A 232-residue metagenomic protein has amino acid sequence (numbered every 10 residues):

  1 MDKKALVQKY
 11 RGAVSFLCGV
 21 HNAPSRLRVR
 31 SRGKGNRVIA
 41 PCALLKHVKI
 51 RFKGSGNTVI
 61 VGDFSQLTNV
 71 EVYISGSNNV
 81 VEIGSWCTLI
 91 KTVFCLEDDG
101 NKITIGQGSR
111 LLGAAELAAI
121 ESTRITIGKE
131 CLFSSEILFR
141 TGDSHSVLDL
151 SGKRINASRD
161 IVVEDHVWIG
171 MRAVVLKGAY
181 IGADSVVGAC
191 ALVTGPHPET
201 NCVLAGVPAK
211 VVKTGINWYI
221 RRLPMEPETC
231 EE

Functional and structural regions predicted by a protein language model:
M1-T58, G62-F64, E130, E136 (+5 more regions): Terminal amphipathic alpha-helical/low-complexity segments used for targeting or macromolecular assembly
I50-A179, V207, G215-I216: Flexible, glycine/small-residue-enriched loop-and-beta-strand segment within the central core of proteins
D143, P196-H197: Nucleotide-sugar donor-binding loop of glycosyltransferases
W168, V186, L192, V203-A205: Short-chain dehydrogenase/reductase
A179, A191, H197: Short beta-to-alpha loop/turn elements within the nucleotide-binding domains of ABC transporters
G182-S185, E199-T200: Conserved catalytic segment of ABC-fold P-loop ATPases
G195-P196, T214: Conserved D-loop-proximal element of ABC-family nucleotide-binding domains
P198-T200, A205-P208: Acidic, glycine-centered active-site loop in nucleotide-sugar glycosyltransferases
